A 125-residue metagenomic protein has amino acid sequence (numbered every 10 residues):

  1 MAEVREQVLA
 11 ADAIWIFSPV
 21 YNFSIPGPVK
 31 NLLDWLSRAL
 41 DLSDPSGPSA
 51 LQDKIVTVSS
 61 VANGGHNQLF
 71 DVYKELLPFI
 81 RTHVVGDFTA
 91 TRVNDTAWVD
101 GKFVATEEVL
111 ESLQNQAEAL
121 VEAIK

Functional and structural regions predicted by a protein language model:
A2-I80: Helix-loop-strand module that forms the ligand-binding subsite of alpha/beta enzymes
H83-K125: Glycine-rich phosphate/pyrophosphate-binding loop and the adjoining helix
